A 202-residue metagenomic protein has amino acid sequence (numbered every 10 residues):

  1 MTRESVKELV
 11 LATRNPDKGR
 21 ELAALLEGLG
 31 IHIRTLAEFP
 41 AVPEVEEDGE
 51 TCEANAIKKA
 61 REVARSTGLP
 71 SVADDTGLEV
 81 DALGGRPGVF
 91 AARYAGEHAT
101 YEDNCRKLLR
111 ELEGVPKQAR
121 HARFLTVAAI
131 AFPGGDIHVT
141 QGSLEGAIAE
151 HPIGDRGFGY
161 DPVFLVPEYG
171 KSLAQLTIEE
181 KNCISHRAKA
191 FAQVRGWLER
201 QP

Functional and structural regions predicted by a protein language model:
T2-V10, R14-T35, F39-P202: Anionic-ligand binding patches
